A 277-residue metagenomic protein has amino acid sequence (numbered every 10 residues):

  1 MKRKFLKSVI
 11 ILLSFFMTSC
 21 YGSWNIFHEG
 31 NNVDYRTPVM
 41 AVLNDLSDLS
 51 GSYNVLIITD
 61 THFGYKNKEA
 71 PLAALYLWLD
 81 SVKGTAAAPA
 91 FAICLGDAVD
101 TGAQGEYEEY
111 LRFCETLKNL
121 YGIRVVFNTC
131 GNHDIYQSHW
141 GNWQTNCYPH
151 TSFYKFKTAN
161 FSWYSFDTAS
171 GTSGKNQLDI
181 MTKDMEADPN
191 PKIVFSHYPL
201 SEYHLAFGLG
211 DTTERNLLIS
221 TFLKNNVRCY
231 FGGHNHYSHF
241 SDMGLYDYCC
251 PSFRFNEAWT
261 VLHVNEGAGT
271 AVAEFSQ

Functional and structural regions predicted by a protein language model:
M1-C20: Sec-dependent bacterial lipoprotein signal peptides
C20-Y107: N-terminal active-site segment of His-dependent metallophosphoesterases
N31-V42, Q104-E186, E214-L223, F240-A273: Extended active-site neighborhood of metal-dependent phosphoesterases/phosphodiesterases
Y53, A90, F153, N160-F161 (+1 more regions): Alpha/beta-hydrolase fold active-site loops
I57-T59, F91-D97, V125-N132, F166 (+3 more regions): Active-site neighborhood of phospho(di)ester-bond hydrolases with catalytic His/Asp-centered motifs
Y65-K66, Y136-S138, E202-L205: A short acidic, helix-capping loop that chelates divalent metal ions and anchors anionic groups
A98-D100, D167-S170, L209: The substrate-binding groove and active-site-proximal loops of carbohydrate-active enzymes, especially glycoside
P189-Y230, F240-D242: Active-site-proximal segments of metal-dependent phosphoesterases and phosphodiesterases across multiple
